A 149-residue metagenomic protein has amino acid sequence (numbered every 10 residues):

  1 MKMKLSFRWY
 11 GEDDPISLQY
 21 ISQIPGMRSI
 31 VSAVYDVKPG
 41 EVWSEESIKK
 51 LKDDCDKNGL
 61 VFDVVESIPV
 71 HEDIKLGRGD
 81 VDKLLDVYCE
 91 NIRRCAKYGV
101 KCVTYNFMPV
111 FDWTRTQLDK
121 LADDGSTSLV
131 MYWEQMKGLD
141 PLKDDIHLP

Functional and structural regions predicted by a protein language model:
K2-D14, E72-D86: Active-site mouth loops of central-metabolism enzymes
M3-R8, R28-S32, F62-E66, V103-Y105: Hydrophobic faces of well-ordered beta-strands that scaffold small-molecule active sites in alpha/beta enzyme cores
G11-D13, D36, I68-P69, F107-F111: Active-site-proximal loop/turn and secondary-structure-junction residues that shape catalytic pockets, frequently
G11-Q23, L51, K83-R93: Short, acidic/polar
I21, I30-S32, C55, C95: Conserved, mostly hydrophobic/aromatic
I24-P25, Y98: Structural motif
A33-K49, F111: Glycine-rich, proline-tolerant flexible connector loops at the mouths of alpha/beta enzymes
I74-P149: Active-site acidic/histidine proton-transfer and metal-coordination neighborhood in alpha/beta enzyme cores
